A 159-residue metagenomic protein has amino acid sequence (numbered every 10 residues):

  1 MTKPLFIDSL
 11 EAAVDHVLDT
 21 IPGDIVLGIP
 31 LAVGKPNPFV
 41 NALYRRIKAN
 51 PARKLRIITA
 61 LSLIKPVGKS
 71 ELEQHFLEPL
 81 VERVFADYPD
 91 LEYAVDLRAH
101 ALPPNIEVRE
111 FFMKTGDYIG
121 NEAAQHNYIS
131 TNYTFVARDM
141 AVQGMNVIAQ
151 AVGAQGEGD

Functional and structural regions predicted by a protein language model:
M1-D159: Conserved alpha/beta enzyme-core scaffold
